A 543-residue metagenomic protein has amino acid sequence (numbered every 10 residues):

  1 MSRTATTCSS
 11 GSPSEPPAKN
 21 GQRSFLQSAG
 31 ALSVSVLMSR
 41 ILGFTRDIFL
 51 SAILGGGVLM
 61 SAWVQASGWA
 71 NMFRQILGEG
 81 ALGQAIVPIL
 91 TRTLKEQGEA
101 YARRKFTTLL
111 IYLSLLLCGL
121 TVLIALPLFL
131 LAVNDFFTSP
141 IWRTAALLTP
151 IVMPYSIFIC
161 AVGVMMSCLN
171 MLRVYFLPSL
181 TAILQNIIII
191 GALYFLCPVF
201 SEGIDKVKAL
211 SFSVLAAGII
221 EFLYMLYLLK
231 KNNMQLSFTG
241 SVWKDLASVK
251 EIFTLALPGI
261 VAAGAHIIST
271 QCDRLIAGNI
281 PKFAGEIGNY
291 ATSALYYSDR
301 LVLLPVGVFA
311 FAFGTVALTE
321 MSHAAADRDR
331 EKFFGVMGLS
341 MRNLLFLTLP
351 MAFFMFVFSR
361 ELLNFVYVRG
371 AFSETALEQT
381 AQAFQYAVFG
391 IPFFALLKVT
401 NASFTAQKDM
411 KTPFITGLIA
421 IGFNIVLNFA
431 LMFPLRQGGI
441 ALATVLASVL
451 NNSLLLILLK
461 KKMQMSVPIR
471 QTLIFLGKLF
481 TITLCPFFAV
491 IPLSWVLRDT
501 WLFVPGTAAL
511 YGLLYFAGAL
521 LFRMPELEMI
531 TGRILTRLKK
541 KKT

Functional and structural regions predicted by a protein language model:
S2-T543: Membrane-embedded alpha-helical bundles of multi-pass transporters/translocases, especially carrier/permease families
